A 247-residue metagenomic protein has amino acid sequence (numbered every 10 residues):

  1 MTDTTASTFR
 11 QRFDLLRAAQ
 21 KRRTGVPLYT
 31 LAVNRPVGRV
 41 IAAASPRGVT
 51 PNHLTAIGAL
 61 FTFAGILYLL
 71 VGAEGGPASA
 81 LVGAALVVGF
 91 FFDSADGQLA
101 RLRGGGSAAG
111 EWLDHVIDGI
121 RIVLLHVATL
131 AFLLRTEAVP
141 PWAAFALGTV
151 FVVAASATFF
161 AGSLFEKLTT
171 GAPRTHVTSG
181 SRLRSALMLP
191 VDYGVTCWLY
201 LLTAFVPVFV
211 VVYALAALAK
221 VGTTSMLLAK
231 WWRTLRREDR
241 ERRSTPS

Functional and structural regions predicted by a protein language model:
T2-I41, V116-S247: A feature for the membrane-embedded catalytic helix bundles of lipid/isoprenoid biosynthetic enzymes
I41-V49, A109-G110: Membrane interfacial helix-start motif at the N-side
A43, F63-L70, T196-L199: Alpha-helical transmembrane segments of multipass membrane proteins
A44, E74-G75, A186-L187: Helix-boundary and loop/linker segments of multi-pass membrane transporters
S45-P46, A100-R101, Y200-L201: Helix-capping/transition residues at the boundaries of transmembrane alpha-helices and the short helical linkers
V49, F92, L113, A154 (+1 more regions): Single, functionally critical "micro-switch" positions that shape active/binding sites and transmembrane helices
P51-A109: Membrane-embedded alpha-helical segments that form the functional core of polytopic membrane enzymes, especially those
A108-V116: Membrane-interface alpha-helices at helix entry/exit sites of multi-pass transporters
